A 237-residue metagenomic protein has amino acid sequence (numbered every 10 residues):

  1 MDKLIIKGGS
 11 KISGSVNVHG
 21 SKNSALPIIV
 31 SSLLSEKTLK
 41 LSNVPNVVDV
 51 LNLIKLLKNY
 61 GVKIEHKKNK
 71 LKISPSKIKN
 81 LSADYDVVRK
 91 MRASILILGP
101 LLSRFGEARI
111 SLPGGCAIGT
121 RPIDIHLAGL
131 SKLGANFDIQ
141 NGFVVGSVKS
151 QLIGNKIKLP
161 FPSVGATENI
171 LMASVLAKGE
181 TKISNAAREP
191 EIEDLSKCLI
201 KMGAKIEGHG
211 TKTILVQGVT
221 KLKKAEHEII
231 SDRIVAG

Functional and structural regions predicted by a protein language model:
M1-G237: Structural preference for solvent-exposed beta-strand-turn elements and adjacent flexible terminal/loop segments within
